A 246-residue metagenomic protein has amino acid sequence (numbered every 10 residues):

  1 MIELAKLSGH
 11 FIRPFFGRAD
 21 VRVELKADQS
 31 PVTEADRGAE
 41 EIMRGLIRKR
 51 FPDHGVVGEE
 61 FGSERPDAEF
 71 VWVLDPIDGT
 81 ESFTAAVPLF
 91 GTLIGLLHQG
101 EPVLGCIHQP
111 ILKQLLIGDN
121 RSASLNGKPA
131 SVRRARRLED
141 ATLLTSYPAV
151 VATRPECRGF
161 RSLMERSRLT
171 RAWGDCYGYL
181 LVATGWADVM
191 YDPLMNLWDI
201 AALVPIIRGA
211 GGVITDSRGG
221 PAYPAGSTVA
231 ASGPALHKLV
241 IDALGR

Functional and structural regions predicted by a protein language model:
M1-I77, A235-D242, R246: N-terminal subdomain of lithium-sensitive/metallo-dependent phosphomonoesterases centered on the IMPase/IPPase/PAP
I12, D36, I47, T80 (+6 more regions): Residue-level signal for inorganic ion chemistry
A19, F90, I117-S122, R208 (+1 more regions): A short, compositionally biased
K26-S30, E34, G38, T84-V87 (+2 more regions): Residues at secondary-structure transition points
D36, E40, E59-E60, D75-D78 (+5 more regions): Acidic active-site catalytic centers that drive phospho-/nucleotidyl reactions and related ester hydrolyses
P66-R121, A141: DPxDG-like acidic metal-binding loop motif
Q99, N126-P129: Short strand-turn-strand beta-turns centered on an Asx-Gly dipeptide
S131-R246: An extended, acidic
